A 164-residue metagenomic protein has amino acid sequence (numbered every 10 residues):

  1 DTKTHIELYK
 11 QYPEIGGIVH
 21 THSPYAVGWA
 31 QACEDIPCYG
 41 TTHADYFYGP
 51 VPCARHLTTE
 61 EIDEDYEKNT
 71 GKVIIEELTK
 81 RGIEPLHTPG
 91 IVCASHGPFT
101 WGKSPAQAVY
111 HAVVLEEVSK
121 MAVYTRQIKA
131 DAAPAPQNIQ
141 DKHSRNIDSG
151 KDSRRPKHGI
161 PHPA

Functional and structural regions predicted by a protein language model:
D1-A164: Glycine-rich flexible loops
